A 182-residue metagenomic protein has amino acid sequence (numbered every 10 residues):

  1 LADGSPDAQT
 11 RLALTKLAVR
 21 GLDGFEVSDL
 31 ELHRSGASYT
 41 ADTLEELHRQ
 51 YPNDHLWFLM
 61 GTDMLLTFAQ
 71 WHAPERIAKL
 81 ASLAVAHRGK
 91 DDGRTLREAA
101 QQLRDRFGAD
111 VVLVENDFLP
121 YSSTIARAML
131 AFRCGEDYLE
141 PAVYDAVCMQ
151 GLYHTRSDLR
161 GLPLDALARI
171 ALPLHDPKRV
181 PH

Functional and structural regions predicted by a protein language model:
L1-H182: Nucleotidyltransferase catalytic core that binds NTPs
